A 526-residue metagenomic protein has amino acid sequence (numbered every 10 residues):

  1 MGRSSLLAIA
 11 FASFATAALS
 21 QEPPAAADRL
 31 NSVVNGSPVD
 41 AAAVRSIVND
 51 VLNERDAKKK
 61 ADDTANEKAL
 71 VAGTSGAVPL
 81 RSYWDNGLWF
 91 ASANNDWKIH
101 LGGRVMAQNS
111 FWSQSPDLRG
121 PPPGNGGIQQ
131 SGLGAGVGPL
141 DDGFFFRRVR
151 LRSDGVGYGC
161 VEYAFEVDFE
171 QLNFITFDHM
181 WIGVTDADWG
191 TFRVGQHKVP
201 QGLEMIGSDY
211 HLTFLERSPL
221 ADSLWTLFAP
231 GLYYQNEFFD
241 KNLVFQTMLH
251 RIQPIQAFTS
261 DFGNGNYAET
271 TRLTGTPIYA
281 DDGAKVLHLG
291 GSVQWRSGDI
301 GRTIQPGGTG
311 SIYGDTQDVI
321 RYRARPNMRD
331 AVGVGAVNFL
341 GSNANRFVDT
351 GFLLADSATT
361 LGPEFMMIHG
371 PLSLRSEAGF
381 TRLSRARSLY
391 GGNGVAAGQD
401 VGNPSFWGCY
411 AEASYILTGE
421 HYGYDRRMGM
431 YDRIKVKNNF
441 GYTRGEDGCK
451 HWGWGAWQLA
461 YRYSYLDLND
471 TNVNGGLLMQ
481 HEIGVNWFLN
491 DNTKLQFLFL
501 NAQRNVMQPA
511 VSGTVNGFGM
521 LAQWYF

Functional and structural regions predicted by a protein language model:
M1-L7: Bacterial N-terminal signal peptides that target proteins for export
L7-A8, P23, Q508-A510: Long, low-complexity, intrinsically disordered N-terminal extensions of eukaryotic proteins, enriched
F11, L19-M106, S113-P122, H421-R444: N-terminal periplasmic/intermembrane-space "pro-region" immediately following the signal or transit peptide
A25, K58-K59, A65-K68, S92 (+2 more regions): Glycine/serine-rich loop-strand microenvironments at binding/catalytic pocket rims
R81-S82, T226, D356-S357: A short catalytic or substrate-binding loop motif that flags glycine-/basic-rich loops and adjacent residues that bind
N86-D299, S405-H451, A456-T471, G476-M479: Outer membrane beta-barrel
K285, V293, T303-F526: Outer-membrane beta-barrel pore domains
